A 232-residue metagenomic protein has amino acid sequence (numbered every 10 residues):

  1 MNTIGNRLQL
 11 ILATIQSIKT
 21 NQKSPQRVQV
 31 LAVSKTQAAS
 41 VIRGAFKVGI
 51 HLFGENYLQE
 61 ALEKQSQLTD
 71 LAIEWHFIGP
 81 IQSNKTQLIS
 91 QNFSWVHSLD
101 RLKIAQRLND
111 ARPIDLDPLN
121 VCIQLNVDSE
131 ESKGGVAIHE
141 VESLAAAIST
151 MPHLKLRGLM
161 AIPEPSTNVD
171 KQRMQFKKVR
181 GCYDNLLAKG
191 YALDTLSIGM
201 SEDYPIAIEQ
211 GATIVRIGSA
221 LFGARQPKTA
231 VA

Functional and structural regions predicted by a protein language model:
M1-E202, I208-Q210: Conserved alpha/beta-domain cores
P205-E209, I217, L221-A232: Expand to "…catalyze enediolate/carbanion chemistry for C-C bond making/breaking, isomerization, decarboxylation
